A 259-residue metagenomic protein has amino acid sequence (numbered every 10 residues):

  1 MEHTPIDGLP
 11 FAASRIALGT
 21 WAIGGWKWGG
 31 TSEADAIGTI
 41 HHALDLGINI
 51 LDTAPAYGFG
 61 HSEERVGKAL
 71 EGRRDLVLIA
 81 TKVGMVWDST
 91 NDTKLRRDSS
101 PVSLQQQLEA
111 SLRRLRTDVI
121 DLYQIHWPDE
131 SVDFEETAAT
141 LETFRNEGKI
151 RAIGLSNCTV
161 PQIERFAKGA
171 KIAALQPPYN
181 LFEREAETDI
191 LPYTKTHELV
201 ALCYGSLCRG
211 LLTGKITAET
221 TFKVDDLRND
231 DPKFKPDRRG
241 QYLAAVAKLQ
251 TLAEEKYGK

Functional and structural regions predicted by a protein language model:
M1-V77: N-terminal binding-site loop/beta-alpha segment at the start of enzyme catalytic domains that lines or forms
H3, P128-K259: Beta/alpha (TIM)-barrel catalytic core signal, keyed to glycine-rich beta->alpha loops juxtaposed to Asp/Glu that bind
I6, L18, A36, L51 (+10 more regions): Conserved, mostly hydrophobic/aromatic
F11-I16, G47-N49, R73-V77, T117-D121 (+4 more regions): Short, well-ordered coil/turn segments that N-cap beta-strands
A22-A34, T90-Q105: Active-site mouth loops of central-metabolism enzymes
A36, I40, P101-L104, L108 (+2 more regions): Aromatic/hydrophobic pocket-lining residues that form the small-molecule binding cavity in soluble enzyme cores
L76-D88: A short, structured active-site edge motif that brings together acidic residues
S103-Q124: CE4/NodB-like, metal-dependent polysaccharide N-deacetylase domain that modifies extracellular/periplasmic N-acetylated
